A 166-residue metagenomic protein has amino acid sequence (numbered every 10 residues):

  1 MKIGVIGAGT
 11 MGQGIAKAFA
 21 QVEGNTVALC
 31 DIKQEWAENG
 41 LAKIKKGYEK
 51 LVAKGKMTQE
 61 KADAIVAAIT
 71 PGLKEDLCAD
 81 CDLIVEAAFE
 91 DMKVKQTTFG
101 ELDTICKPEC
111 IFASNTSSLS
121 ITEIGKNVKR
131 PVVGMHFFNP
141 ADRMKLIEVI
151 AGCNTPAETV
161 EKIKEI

Functional and structural regions predicted by a protein language model:
M1, G24-N25, D80, K107-E109 (+1 more regions): Short coil/turn connectors at secondary-structure junctions
M1-K50, K54: NAD(P)+-binding Rossmann beta1-loop-alpha1 motif at the extreme N-terminus of oxidoreductases
T10, E35-N39, K50-F112, S118-T122 (+1 more regions): Rossmann-like NAD(P)-binding element
V27, I69-P71, V132: Generic structural signal for residues in well-ordered beta-strands
E35-K46, V94, E158-I166: A non-catalytic, amphipathic alpha-helix used as a structural packing/dimerization or gating element in enzyme scaffolds
I111-I166: Rossmann-fold dinucleotide-binding core
